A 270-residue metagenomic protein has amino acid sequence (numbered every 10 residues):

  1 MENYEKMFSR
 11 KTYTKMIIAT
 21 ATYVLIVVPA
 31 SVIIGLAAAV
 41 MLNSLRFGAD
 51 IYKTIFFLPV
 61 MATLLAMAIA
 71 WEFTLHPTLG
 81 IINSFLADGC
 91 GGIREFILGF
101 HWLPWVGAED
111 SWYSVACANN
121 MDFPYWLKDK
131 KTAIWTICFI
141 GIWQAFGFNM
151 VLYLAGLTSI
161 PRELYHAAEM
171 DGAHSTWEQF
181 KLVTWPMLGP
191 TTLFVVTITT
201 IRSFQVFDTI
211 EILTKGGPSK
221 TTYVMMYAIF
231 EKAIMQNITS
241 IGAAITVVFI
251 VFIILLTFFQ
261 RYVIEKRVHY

Functional and structural regions predicted by a protein language model:
M1-Y270: A structural signal for multi-pass alpha-helical bundles of membrane permease subunits that mediate small-molecule
